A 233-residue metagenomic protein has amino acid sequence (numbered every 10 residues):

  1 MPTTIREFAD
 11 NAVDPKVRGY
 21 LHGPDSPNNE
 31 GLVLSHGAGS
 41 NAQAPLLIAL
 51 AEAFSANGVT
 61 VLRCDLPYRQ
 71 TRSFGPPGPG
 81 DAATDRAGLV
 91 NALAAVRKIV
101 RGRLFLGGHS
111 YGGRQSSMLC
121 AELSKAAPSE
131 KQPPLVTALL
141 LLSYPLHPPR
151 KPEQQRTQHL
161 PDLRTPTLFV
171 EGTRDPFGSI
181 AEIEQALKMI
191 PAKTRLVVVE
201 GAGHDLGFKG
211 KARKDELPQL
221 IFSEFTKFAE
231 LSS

Functional and structural regions predicted by a protein language model:
E7-R103, F208: Serine-hydrolase catalytic machinery in alpha/beta-hydrolase-like enzymes
L106-G108, L142: Short beta-strand immediately N-terminal to the catalytic nucleophile in serine-hydrolase-like folds
G108-G112, S116: Gly/Ala-rich beta-loop-alpha elbow adjacent to hydrolase catalytic centers
S129-L146: A conserved short beta-strand
L163, F169-E171, D175: Short beta-strand/loop motif that positions the catalytic acidic residue of the alpha/beta-hydrolase fold
P176-E182: Conserved alpha/beta-hydrolase "acid-adjacent" motif
M189-L206: Catalytic histidine neighborhood in serine/cysteine hydrolases with alpha/beta-hydrolase-type architecture
A202-E216: Catalytic histidine-centered segment of alpha/beta-hydrolase-like enzymes
